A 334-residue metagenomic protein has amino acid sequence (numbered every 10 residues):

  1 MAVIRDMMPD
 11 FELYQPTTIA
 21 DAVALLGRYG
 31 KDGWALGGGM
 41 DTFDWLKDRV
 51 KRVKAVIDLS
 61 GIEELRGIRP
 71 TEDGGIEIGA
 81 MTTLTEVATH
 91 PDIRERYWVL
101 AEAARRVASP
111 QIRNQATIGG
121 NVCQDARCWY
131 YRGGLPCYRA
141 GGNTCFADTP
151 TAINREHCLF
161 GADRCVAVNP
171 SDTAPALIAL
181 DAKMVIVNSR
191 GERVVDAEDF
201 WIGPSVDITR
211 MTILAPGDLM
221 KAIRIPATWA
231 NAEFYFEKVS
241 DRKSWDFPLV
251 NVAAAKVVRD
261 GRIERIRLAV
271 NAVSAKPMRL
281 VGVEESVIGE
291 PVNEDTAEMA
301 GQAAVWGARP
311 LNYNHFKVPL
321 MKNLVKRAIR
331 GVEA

Functional and structural regions predicted by a protein language model:
M1-A334: C-terminal structural segment of proteins
